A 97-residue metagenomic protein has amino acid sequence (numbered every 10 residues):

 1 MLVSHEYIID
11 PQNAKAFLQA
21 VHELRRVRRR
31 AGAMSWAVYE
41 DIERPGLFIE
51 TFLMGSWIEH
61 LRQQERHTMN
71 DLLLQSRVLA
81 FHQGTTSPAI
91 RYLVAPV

Functional and structural regions predicted by a protein language model:
M1-I8, A37-R66: Short, well-ordered beta-strand segments in beta-rich or mixed alpha/beta enzyme and ligand-binding folds
I8-Q19: Short, surface-exposed ligand-recognition loops at beta-strand->loop->(often short) alpha-helix junctions that present
D10-Q12, W57, A95: Generic structural motif
N13-A14, L24-R26, V38-E40: Intrinsically disordered, low-complexity segments enriched in polar/charged residues with Gly/Pro, especially when
E23-S35, L53-A89: An amphipathic, aromatic/His-enriched active-site/gating alpha helix that lines ligand/cofactor pockets
Y39-P45, F81-H82, A95-P96: A short beta-turn/loop motif at secondary-structure boundaries
A89-V97: Short, low-order "capping/linker" segments at domain edges
